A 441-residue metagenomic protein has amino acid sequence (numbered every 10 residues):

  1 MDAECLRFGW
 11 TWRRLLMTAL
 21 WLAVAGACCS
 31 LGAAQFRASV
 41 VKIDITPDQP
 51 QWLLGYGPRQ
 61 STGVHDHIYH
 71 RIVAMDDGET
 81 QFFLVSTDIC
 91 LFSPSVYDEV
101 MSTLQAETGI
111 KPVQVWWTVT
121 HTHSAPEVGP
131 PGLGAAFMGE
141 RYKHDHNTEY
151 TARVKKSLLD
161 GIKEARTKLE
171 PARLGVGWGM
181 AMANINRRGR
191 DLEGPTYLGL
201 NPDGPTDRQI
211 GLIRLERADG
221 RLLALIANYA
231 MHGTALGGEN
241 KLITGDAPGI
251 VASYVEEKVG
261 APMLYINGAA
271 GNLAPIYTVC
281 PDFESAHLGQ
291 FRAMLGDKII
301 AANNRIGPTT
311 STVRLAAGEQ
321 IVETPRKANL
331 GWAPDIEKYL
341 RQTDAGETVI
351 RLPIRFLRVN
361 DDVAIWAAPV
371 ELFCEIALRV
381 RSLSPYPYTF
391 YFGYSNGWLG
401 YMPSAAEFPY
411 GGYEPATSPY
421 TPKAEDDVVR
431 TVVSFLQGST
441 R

Functional and structural regions predicted by a protein language model:
M1-R13: N-terminal secretory signal peptides that target proteins for export/translocation
A3-C5, A27, L192, I336: Short linear motifs in intrinsically disordered/low-complexity regions
W10, C29-F36: Extreme N-terminus of proteins, especially the signal/transit-peptide cleavage junction and the first residues
W10, L16-M17, A74: Sequence-pattern detector for short linear motifs and compositional/periodic biases rather than a specific fold
R14-S30: Bacterial N-terminal signal peptides
A33-T118, T122-L264, G268-A270, I276-V279 (+3 more regions): Conserved beta-alpha junction segments in alpha/beta enzyme cores
L295-G296: Anionic-ligand-binding alpha/beta catalytic cores of soluble enzymes and soluble regulatory domains that recognize
